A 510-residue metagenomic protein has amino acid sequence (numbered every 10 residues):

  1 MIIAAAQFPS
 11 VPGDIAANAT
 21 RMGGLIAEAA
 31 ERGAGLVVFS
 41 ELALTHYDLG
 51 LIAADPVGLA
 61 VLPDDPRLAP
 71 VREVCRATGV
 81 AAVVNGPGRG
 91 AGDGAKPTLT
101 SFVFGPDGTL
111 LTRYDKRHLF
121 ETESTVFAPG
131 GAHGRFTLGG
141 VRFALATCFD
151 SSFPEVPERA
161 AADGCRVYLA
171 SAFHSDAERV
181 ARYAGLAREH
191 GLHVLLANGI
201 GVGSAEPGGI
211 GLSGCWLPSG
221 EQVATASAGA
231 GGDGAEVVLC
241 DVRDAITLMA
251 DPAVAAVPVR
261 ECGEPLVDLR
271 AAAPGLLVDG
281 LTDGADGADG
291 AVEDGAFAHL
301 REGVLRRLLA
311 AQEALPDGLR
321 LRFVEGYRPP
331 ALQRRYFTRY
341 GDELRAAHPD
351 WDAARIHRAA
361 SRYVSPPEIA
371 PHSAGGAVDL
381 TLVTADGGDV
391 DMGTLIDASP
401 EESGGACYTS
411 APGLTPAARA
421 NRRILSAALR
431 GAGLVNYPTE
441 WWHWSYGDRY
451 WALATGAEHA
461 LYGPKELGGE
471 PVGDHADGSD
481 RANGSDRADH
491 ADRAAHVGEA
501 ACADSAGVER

Functional and structural regions predicted by a protein language model:
M1-I3, R135-A144, V167, G388: Beta-strand-turn-beta hairpins that frame and shape the catalytic cleft of phosphate-ester-processing enzymes
I15, G23-D107, S175-L192: Cys-nucleophile CN-hydrolase/nitrilase-fold catalytic domain and related Cys-dependent amidase chemistry that acts on
P66-V83, S151-E236: CN hydrolase (nitrilase-like) catalytic-core segments centered on the catalytic cysteine and neighboring Lys/Glu
V84-N85, T100-V103, G134, S213-C215 (+2 more regions): Short beta-strand scaffold segments in enzyme catalytic cores
G92-D163, A181, G185, L380: Active-site catalytic loop in hydrolytic enzyme cores
T100, R113-D115, T225-A228, L239: Residue-level detector of high-confidence beta-strand sites
I246-G326, P330-W351, R355-Y437, W451-G473 (+1 more regions): Extracytoplasmic cell-surface/polysaccharide-interacting catalytic and binding patches
A285-D289, P471-E509: Intrinsically disordered, low-complexity terminal tails and inter-domain linkers enriched for S/T/G/P/D/E
